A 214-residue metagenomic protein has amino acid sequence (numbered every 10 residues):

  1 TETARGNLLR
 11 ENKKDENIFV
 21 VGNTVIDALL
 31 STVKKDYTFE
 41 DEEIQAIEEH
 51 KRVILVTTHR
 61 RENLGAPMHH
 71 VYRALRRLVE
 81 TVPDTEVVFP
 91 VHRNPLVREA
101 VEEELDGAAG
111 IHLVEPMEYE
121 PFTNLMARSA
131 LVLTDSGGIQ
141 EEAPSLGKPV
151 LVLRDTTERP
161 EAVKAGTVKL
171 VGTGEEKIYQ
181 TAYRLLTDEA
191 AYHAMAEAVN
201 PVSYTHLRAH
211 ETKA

Functional and structural regions predicted by a protein language model:
T1-E2, G22, H92-N94, S136: Helix N-cap/beta->alpha junction signal
T1-P67, V171: A nucleotide-sugar donor-handling region in carbohydrate enzymes
K35-R128: Donor-nucleotide binding loops and adjacent catalytic segments primarily of GT-B fold Leloir glycosyltransferases
V114, K169-T173: Short acidic-hydrophobic, aromatic-tinged amphipathic segments that line or gate anion-handling sites
N124-V163: A donor-sugar binding/catalytic signature common to diverse glycosyltransferases and related nucleotide-sugar
Y183-V199: Conserved donor-nucleotide binding/catalytic region of nucleotide-linked donor-dependent transferases
T205-T212: Conserved small/polar residues in nucleotide/adenosyl-binding loops
